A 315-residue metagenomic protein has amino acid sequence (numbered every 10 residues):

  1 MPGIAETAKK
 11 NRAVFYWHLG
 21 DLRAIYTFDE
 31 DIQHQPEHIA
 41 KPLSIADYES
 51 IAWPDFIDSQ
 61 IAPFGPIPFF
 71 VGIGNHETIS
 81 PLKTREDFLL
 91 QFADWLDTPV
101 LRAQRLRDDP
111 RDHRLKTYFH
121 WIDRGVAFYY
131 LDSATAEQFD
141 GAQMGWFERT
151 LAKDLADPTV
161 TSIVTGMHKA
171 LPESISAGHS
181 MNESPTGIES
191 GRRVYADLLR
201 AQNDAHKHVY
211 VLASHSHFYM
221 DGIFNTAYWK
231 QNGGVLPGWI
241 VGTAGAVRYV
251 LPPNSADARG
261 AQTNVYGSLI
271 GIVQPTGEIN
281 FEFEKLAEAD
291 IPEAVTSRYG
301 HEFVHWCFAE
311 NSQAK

Functional and structural regions predicted by a protein language model:
M1, I25, I79, E137-D140 (+4 more regions): Short, solvent-exposed loop/turn elements at domain surfaces
M1-D47: N-terminal active-site segment of His-dependent metallophosphoesterases
Y16-H18, V71, T165, L212: Residue-level marker for buried hydrophobic side chains located in beta-strands that build the well-ordered beta-sheet
L19, D154-S176: Short acidic, glycine-rich surface-loop motifs adjacent to enzyme active sites
G20-D21, G74-N75, H168, S214-H215: Active-site glycine-centered loops adjacent to acidic/histidine catalytic or metal-binding residues that shape
F28-T159, M181-Y210, F218-I272: Extended active-site neighborhood of metal-dependent phosphoesterases/phosphodiesterases
H168-N182, A309-K315: A short, charged
D257-K315: A short C-terminal boundary segment appended to hydrolase-like catalytic domains
